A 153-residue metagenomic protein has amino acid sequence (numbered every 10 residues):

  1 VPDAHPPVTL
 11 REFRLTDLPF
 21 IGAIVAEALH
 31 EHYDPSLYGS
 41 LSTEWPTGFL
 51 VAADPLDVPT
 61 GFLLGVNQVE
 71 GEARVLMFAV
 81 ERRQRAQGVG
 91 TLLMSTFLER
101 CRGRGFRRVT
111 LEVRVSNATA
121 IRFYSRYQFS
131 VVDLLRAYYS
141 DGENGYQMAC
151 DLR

Functional and structural regions predicted by a protein language model:
D3, V8, E12-Q87, M94-R104 (+3 more regions): Acetyl-CoA-dependent GNAT
P19, I121-R122: Alpha-helical elements of the RecA-like P-loop NTPase motor core of helicases
Y33, G88, T119, E143: Residues that form or flank phosphate/diphosphate-binding pockets in enzymes that use nucleotide phosphates
A79, V115-N117: Active-site-proximal loop/turn and secondary-structure-junction residues that shape catalytic pockets, frequently
V89, F106, F129: Short phosphate-binding/catalytic loops that engage adenosine nucleotides
M94, N117-A120, A137-G142: Short glycine/proline-centered loop/turn elements that form peptide/ligand docking sites
T110-E112, S125-Q147: Conserved catalytic-core motifs of GNAT/GCN5-like acyltransferases
